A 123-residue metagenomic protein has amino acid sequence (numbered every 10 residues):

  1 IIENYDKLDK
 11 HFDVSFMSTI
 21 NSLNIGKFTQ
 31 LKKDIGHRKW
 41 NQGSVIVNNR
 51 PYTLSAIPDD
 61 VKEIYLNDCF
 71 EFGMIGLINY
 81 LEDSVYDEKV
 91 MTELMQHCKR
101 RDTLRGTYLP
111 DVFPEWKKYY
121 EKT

Functional and structural regions predicted by a protein language model:
I1-T123: Radical SAM enzyme [4Fe-4S]-AdoMet core and its adjacent flexible, acidic and glycine-rich loops/tails across
